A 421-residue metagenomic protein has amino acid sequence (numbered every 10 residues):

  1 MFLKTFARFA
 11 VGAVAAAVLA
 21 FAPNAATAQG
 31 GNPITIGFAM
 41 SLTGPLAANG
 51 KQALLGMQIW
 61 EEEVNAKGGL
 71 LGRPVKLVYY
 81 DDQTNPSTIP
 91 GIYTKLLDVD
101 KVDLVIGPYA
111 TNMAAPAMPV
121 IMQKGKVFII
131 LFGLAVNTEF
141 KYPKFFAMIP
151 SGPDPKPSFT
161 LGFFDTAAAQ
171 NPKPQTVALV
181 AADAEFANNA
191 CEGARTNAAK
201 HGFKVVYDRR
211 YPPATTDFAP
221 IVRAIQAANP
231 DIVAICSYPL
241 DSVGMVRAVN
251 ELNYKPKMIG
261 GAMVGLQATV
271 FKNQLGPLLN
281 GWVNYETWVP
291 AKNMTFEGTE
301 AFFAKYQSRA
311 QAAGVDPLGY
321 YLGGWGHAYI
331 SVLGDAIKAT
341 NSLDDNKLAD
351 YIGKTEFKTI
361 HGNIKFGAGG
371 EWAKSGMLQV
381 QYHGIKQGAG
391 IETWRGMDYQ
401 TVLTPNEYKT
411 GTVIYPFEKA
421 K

Functional and structural regions predicted by a protein language model:
M1-T35, Y415-K421: Short, low-complexity disordered leader/linker segments with a strong preference for bacterial N-terminal type II
Q29-G31, L55-L77, A168-A169, A199-G202: Signal peptide-proximal N-terminal region of secreted/periplasmic/extracellular or secretory-lumen proteins
P33-Q58, Y80-S87, Y109-A110, V180-N189 (+3 more regions): Extracytoplasmic "Venus flytrap"
I34, G353-K421: Solvent-exposed, acidic/polar segments of extracytosolic/periplasmic ligand-binding ectodomains
T35, A48-L55, G68-F140, M148 (+2 more regions): Beta-alpha junction/loop-to-helix N-cap segments that form part of ligand/metal-binding clefts
I89, I149-K173, D217-A219, S242 (+3 more regions): Hydrophobic alpha-helical segments within soluble ligand-binding/sensing domains
V102-D208, K257-N284: Extracytoplasmic ligand/sensor domains, especially the bilobed periplasmic-binding protein
P150, V249-H327, K338, W394 (+2 more regions): Extracellular/periplasmic periplasmic-binding protein-like sensory domains
